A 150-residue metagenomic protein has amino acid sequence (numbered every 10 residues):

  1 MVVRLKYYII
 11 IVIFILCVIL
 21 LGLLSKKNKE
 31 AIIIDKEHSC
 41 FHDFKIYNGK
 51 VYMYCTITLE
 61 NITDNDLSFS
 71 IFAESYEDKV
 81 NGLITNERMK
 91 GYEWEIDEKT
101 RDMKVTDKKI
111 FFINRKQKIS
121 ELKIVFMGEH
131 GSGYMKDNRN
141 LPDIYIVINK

Functional and structural regions predicted by a protein language model:
M1-C17: N-terminal Sec-pathway targeting helices
G22-V51, Y76-D78: Low-complexity, acidic Ser/Thr/Pro/Gly-rich terminal tails and inter-domain linkers that flank the onset of structured
Y47-I57, E121-K123: Contiguous beta-strand segments within globular domains
K50-Y52, D66-S68, T106, Q117-I119 (+1 more regions): A general secondary-structure signal for short beta-strands and their flanking turns/coil in non-transmembrane regions
L59-T63: Asparagine-centered strand-capping/turn motif at beta-strand->loop junctions
N65-N86: Short acidic, flexible loop segments centered on an aromatic residue
N86-S132: Intrinsically disordered, low-complexity Pro/Gly/Ser/Thr-rich segments with frequent PxxP/GP/PP motifs and embedded
I124-N149: Short, surface-exposed ligand- or partner-binding patches at beta-edge/loop junctions that are enriched in aromatics
